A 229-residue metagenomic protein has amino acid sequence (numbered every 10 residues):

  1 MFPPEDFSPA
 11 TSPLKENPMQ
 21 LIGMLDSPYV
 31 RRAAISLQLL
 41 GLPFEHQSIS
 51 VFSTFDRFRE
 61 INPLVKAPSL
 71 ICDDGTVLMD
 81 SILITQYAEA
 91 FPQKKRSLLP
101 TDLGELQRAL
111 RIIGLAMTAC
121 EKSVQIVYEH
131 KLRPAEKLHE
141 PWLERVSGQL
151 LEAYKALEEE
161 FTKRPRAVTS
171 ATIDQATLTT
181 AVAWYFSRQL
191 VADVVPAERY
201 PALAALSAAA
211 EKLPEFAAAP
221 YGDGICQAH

Functional and structural regions predicted by a protein language model:
F2-E140: GST-like domain detector, emphasizing the conserved glutathione-binding G-site in the N-terminal thioredoxin-like
L70, I82, L150-A153, L157-E158 (+1 more regions): Aromatic-glycine hotspot motif
T85, E89, L110-I113, Y154 (+2 more regions): Non-transmembrane alpha-helical segments in soluble domains of secreted/periplasmic/extracellular proteins
R96-T101, E136, R166-S170, A217-G222: Short, hydrophobic secondary-structure boundary micro-motifs
E105, T179, Q227-H229: Amphipathic alpha-helical surface "interface" segments used for docking/oligomerization or membrane association within
A116-A208: GST-like fold's C-terminal all-alpha helical module
A197-H229: Long hydrophobic alpha-helical segments typical of transmembrane helices together with their membrane-interfacial
